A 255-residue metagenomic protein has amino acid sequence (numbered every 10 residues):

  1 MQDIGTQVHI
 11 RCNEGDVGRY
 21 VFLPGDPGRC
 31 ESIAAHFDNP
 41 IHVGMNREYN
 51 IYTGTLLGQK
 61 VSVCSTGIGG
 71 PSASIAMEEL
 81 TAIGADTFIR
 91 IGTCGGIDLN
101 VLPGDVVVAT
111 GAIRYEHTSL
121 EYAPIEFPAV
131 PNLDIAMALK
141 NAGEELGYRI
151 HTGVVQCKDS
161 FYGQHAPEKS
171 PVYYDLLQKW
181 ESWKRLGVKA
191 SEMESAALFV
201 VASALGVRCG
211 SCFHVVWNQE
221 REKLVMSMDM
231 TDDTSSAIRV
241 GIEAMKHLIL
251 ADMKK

Functional and structural regions predicted by a protein language model:
M1-A138: Metabolite-binding pocket within alpha/beta catalytic cores that recognizes anionic/polar moieties
P27, G95, Q156-Y162, A197 (+2 more regions): Glycine-rich beta-alpha junction loops
P40-G44, G147-V154, L250-K255: Flexible, glycine/charged-enriched surface loops at secondary-structure junctions
D86-T87, K189, R208: Short acidic/polar active-site loop segments enriched in Thr and Asp
V130-G187: Active-site rim beta-loop-alpha module in soluble metabolic enzymes
A138-L146, V201, V240-A251: Generic non-transmembrane alpha-helical segments
A196-M230: Zn-dependent metallopeptidase/amidohydrolase metal-coordination segment
Q219-K255: His/Asp/Glu-rich mid-to-C-terminal helical/loop segments that flank catalytic regions of hydrolases
